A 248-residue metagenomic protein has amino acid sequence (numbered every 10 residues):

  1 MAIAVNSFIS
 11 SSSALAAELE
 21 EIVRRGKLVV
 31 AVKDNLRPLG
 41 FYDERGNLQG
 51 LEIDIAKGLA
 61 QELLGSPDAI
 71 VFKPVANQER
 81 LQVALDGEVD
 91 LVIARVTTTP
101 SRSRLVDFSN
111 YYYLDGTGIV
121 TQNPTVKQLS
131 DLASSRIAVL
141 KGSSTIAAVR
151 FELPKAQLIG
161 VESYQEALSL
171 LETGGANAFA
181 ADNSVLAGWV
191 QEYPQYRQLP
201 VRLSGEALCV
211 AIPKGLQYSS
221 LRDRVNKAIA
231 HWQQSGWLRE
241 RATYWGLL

Functional and structural regions predicted by a protein language model:
E18-I93: Extracytoplasmic small-molecule ligand-binding "clamshell" domains of the periplasmic binding protein/Venus flytrap
K27-K33, Q49, L129-T145, Q157: Short loop->beta-strand "edge-of-pocket" segments that line small-molecule binding or catalytic clefts across diverse
L28-V29, G65-D68, L85-A94, R136 (+2 more regions): Alpha-to-beta junction loops
V32-L36, K73-Q78, G87-T99, Q122 (+4 more regions): Beta->alpha turn/N-cap motifs
D34, Y113-N123, E166, N183 (+2 more regions): Periplasmic-binding protein-like
K57, Q61, A69-D131, Q195-L203: Acidic, polar ligand-binding/catalytic clefts
P67-A76, V139, A156-S163: Short beta-strand-to-loop elements that line the ligand-binding cleft of bilobed periplasmic-binding protein-like
A148-V161, P194-R202, I229-L248: Ligand-binding clefts/hinges and TM-proximal coupling segments of bilobed small-molecule sensing domains
